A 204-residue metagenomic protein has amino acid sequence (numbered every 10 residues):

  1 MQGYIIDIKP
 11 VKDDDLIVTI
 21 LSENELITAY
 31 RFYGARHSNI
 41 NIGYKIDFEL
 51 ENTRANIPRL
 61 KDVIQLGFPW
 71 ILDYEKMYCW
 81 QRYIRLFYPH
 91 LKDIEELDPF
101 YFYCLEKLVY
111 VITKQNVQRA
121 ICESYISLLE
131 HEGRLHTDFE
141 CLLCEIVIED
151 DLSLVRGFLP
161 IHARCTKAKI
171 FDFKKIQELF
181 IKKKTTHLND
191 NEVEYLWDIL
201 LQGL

Functional and structural regions predicted by a protein language model:
M1-D14, L21-L204: Non-catalytic alpha-helical scaffolds and adjoining flexible linkers that form interface surfaces for assembly
